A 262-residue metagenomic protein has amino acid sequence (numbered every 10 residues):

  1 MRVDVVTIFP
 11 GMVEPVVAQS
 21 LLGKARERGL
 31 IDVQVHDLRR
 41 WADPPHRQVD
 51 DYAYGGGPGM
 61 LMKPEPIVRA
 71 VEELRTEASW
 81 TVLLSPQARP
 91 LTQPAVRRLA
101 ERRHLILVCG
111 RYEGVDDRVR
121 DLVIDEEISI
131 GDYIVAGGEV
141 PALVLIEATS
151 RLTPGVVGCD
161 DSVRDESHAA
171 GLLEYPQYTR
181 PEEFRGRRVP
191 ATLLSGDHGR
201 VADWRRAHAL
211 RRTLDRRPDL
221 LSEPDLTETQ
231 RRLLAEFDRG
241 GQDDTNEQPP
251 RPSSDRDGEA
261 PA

Functional and structural regions predicted by a protein language model:
M1, P181-A262: SAM-dependent methyltransferases
M1-L74, G199-S222: N-terminal nucleotide/polyanion-binding subdomain common to many enzyme families
D4-V6, H36, W80-V82, L105-I106 (+1 more regions): Hydrophobic/aromatic beta-strand patches that form the interior of the parallel beta-sheet core in alpha/beta enzyme
I8, L38, L84-Q87, C109-Y112 (+3 more regions): Fold-independent oxyanion-binding glycine-rich loops and adjacent beta-strand/coil segments at enzyme active sites
S20-A25, R97-A100, L122-V123: Short, solvent-exposed amphipathic alpha-helical segments in soluble enzyme and RNA/protein-processing domains
L61-R111, D116-D117, P154: S-adenosyl-L-methionine/SAH cofactor-binding core of RNA-modifying enzymes
V115, V119-S167: Structured adenosyl-cofactor binding patch, chiefly the S-adenosyl-L-methionine
V140, L152-S195: Internal, active-site/partner-interface "lid" segment
